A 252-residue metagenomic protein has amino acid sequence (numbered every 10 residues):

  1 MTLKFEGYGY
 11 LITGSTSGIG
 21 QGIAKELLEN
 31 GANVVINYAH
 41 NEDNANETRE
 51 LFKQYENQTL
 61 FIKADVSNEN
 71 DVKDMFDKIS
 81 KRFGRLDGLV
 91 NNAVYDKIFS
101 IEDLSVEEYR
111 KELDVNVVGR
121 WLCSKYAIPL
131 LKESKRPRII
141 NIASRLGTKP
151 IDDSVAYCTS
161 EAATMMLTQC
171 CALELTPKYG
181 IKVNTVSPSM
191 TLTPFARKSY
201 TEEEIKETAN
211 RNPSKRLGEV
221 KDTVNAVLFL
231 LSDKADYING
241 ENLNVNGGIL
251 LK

Functional and structural regions predicted by a protein language model:
G9, T16-S17: Conserved glycine-rich cofactor-binding loop
S100-I101, S105-L113, E204, T208: Substrate-binding pocket helix/loop in short-chain dehydrogenase/reductase
S124, S160, T168: Active-site helix of classical SDR
P129, L173-P177, D236: Alpha-helical segment proximal to the catalytic Tyr-Lys
S144: Residue(s) in the substrate-gating loop at a strand-loop-helix junction that position the organic substrate next
K149, K206, L228, N239-K252: Short C-terminal tail/terminal secondary-structure segment of NAD(P)H-dependent dehydrogenase/reductase domains
P177-K182, I238-G240: Short, small/polar-rich loop/turn modules that mediate ligand/substrate recognition or access, typified
